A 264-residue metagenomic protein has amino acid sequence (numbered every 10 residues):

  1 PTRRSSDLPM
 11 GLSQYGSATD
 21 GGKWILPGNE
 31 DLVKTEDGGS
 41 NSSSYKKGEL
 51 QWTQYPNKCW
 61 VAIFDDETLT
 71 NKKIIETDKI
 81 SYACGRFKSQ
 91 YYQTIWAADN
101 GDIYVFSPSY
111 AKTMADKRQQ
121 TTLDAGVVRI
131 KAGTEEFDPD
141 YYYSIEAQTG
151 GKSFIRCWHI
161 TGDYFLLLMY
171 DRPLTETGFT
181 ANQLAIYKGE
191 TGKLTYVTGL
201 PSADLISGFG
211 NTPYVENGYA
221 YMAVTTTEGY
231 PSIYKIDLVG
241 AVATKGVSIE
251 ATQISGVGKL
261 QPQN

Functional and structural regions predicted by a protein language model:
P1-S5: Short, small-residue-biased leader/transition segments that mark boundaries at the very start of proteins
S6, E67-Q90, G133-F154, E190-S207 (+1 more regions): Surface-exposed loop and turn segments in beta-propeller and other repeat-based domains that flank or scaffold
G11-Y15, P108-A111, A115, L168-L174 (+1 more regions): Short loop/turn segments immediately following the C-termini of beta-strands
W24-T70, R118-E135, T180-G192, I233-G240: Beta-propeller blade signature
Q54-A125: Loop-centered beta-sheet repeat module
A98-N100, I160-Y164, V215-N217, K259-N264: Residue-level detector of Asp-centered blade-edge/turn motifs that repeat once per structural unit in beta-propeller
D138-G229: Intrinsically disordered, low-complexity segments enriched in Gly and acidic/Ser/Thr residues that form flexible
F209-N211, V215, V224-T226, Y230-N264: Hydrophobic, glycine-enriched assembly/anchoring segments
